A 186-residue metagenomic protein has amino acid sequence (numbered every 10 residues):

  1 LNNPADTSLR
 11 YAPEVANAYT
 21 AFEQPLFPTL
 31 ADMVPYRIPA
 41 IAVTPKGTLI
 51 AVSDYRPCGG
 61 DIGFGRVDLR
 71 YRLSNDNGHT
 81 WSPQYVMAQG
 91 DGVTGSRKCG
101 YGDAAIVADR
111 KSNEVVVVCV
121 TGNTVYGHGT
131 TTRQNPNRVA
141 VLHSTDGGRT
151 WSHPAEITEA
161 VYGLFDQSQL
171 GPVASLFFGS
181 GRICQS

Functional and structural regions predicted by a protein language model:
N3-S186: Asp-box/BNR beta-propeller blade signature and adjacent active/binding-site loops in extracellular glycan-interacting
